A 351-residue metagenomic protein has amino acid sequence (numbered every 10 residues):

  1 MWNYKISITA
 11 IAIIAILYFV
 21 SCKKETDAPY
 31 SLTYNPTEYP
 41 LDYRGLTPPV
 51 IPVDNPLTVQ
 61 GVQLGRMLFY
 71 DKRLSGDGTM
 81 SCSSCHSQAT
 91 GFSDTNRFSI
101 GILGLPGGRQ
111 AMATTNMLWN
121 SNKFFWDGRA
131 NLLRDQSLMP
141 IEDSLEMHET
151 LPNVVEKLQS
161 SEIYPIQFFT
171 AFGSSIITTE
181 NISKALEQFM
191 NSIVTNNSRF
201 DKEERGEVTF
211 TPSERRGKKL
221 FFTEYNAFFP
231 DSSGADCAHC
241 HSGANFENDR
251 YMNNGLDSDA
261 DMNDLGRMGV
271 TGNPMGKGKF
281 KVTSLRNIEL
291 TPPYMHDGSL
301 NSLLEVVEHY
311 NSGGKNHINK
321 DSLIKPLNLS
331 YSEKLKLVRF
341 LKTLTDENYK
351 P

Functional and structural regions predicted by a protein language model:
W2-G61, N120, M139, H148-A227 (+2 more regions): Post-cleavage N-terminal segment of exported redox proteins
D27-M139, D201-N301, E305-I318, P351: Short glycine/threonine-rich turn/loop motifs
E142: Active-site-adjacent helix/loop patches that line small-molecule binding or acyl-intermediate pockets
L145: Central I-helix of cytochrome P450 enzymes
S322-L323: Short beta-alpha connecting loops at secondary-structure transitions that line or flank enzyme active sites
